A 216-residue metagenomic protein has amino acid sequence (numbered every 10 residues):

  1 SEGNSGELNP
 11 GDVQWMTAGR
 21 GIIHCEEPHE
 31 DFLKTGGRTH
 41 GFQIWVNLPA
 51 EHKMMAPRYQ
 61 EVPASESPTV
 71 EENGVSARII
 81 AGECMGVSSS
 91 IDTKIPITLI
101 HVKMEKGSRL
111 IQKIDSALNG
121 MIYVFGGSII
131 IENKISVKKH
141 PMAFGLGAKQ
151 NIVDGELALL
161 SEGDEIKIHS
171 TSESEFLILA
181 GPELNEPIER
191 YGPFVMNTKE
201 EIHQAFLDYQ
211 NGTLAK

Functional and structural regions predicted by a protein language model:
S1-K216: Jelly-roll (double-stranded beta-helix
